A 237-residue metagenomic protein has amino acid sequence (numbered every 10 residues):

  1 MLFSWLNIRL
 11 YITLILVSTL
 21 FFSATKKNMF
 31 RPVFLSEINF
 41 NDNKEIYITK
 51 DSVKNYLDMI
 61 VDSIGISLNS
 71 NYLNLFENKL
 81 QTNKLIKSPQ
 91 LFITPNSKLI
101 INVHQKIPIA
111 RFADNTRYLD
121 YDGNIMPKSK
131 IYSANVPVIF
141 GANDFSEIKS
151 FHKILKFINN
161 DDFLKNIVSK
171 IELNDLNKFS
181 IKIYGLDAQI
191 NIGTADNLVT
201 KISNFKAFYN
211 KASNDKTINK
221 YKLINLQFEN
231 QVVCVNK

Functional and structural regions predicted by a protein language model:
M1-S52, I60-G65, D175-K237: N-terminal positively charged amphipathic segments used for targeting/anchoring
I38, I100-V103: Short, aliphatic-rich beta-strand segments
I38, P89-L91, I171: Generic structural signal for residues in well-ordered beta-strands
D42-K84, K130-I154, N160, G193 (+3 more regions): Periplasmic/extracytosolic POTRA-like scaffold domains at the N-termini of outer-membrane and outer-envelope
Q81-S97, F163: Short, well-structured beta-strand/strand-turn elements
S97-L99, N177: Residues at beta-strand starts and edge strands
N102-D175, K182-I183, I190: Extracytoplasmic segments of membrane-associated envelope/inner-membrane machinery
